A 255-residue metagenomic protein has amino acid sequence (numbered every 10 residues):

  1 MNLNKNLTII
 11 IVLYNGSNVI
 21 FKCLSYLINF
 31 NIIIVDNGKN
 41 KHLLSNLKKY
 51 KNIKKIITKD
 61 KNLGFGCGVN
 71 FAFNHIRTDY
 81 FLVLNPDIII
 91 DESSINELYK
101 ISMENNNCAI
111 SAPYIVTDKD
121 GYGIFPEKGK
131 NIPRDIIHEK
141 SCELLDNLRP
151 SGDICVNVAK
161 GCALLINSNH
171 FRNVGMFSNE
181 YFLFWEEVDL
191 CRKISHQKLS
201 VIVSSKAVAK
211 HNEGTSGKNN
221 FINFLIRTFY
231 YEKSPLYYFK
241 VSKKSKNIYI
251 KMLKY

Functional and structural regions predicted by a protein language model:
I11-N29: Short, well-formed alpha-helical segments that are part of the catalytic scaffolds of diverse glycosyltransferases
Y26, D36-S45: A conserved acidic beta->alpha catalytic loop
F30-K39, I57-K59: Short beta-strand/loop segment that forms part of the nucleotide-sugar
K59-I76: Glycine-rich, basic loop-to-helix element that forms the pyrophosphate-binding segment of sugar-nucleotide handling
F81: Short aromatic/hydrophobic "clamp" motif used to bind/position activated sugar donors
E97-G175, V188: Acidic/His-rich active-site region of diverse nucleotide-sugar glycosyltransferases
N157-V158, A163, R172-V203, A207-A209: Donor nucleotide-sugar recognition loop
R192-Y255: Active-site-adjacent helix/loop segment of glycosyltransferases that harbors family-specific signature motifs
